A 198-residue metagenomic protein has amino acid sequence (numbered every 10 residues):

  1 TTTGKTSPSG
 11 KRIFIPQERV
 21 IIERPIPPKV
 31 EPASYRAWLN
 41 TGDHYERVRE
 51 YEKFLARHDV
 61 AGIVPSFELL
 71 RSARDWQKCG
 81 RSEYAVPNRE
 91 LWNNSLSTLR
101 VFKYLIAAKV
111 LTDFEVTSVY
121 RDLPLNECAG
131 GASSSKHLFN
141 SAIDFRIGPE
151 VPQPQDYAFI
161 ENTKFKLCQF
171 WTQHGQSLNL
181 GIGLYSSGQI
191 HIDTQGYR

Functional and structural regions predicted by a protein language model:
T2-V101, G196: Extracytoplasmic cell-surface/polysaccharide-interacting catalytic and binding patches
G10-F14, E18, S134-I143, I147-R198: Catalytic cores and adjacent binding grooves of peptidoglycan-active enzymes
S72, E83, V116, G130-S134: Glycine- and small hydrophobic-enriched segments that form the cores of compact globular domains
D75-C79, F102-K109, E150-A158: A broad, low-specificity signal for short, low-complexity segments enriched in glycine/proline and polar/charged
V86-E90, F114-Y120, P154-Q155, N162-L167: N-terminal start-of-chain detector that recognizes signal peptides and the immediate post-cleavage beginning
W92-L99, V110, V119, F139: Alpha-helix initiation and capping sites
L99-K103, N126, K164-C168: Extracytoplasmic/secreted envelope proteins and their assembly/folding machinery, especially bacterial periplasmic
F102-G130: Extended, low-complexity, intrinsically disordered C-terminal regulatory tails of eukaryotic serine/threonine kinases
